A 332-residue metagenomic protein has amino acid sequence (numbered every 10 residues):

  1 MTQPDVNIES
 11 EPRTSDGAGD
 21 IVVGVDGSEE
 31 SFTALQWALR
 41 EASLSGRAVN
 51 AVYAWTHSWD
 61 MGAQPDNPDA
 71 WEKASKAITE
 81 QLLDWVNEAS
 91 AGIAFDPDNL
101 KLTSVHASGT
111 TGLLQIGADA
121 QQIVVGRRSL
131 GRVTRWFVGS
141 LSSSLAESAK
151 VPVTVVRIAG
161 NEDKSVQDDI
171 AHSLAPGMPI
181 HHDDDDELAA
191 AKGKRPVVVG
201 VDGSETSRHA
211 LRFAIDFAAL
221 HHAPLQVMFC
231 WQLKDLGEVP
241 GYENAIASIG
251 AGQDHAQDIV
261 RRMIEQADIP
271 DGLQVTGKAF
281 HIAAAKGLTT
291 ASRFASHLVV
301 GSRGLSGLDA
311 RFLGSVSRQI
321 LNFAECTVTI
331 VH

Functional and structural regions predicted by a protein language model:
M1-T33, P97, Q121-Q122, R127 (+4 more regions): Intrinsically disordered or low-complexity boundary/linker segments at protein termini and domain junctions
T2, E9-P68, D184-Y242, H297: Small/aliphatic-rich secondary-structure junction motif
D20, S28-E29, L35-F137: Ordered, small/hydrophobic-rich secondary-structure cores
N50-V52, L100-V105, T154, Q226-M228 (+2 more regions): General small-molecule cofactor/ligand-binding pocket signal
N67-A70, A120-Q121, I170-L174, E243-I246 (+1 more regions): Short, hinge-like loop/turn segments at secondary-structure boundaries
P68-E80, A245-D258: A short acidic, glycine-rich active-site loop that binds or catalyzes chemistry on phosphate/adenosine moieties
S104-T111, A279-G287: Charged docking surfaces used in two-component/phosphorelay signaling
V125-S148, E162-D169, H297-N322: Glycine-rich, Arg-bearing micro-motifs that act as flexible, cationic patches
